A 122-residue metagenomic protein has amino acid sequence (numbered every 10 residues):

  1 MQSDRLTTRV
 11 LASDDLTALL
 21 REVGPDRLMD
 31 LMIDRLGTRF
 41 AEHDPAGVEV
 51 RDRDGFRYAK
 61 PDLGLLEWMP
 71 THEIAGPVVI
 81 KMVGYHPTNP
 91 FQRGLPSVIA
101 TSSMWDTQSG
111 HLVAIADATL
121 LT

Functional and structural regions predicted by a protein language model:
M1-L121: N-terminal ligand-binding/catalytic initiation module
